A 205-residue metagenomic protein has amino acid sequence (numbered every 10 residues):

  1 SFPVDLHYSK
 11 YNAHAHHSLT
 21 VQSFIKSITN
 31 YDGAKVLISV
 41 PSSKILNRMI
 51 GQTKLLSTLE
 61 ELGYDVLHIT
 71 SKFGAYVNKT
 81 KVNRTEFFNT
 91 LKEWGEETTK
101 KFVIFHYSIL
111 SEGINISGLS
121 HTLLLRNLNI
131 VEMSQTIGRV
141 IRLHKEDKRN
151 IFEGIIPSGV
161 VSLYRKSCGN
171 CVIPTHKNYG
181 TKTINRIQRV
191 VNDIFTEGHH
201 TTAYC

Functional and structural regions predicted by a protein language model:
S1-K44: Conserved interdomain linker/interface between the two RecA-like ATPase lobes of SF2 helicase motors
H14-F24, N47-L55, R84-N89, I137 (+1 more regions): Well-ordered, non-membrane alpha-helical segments in soluble/globular domains
Q22, K26-S27, L62-L67, I116-T122 (+1 more regions): Glycine/serine-rich loop-strand microenvironments at binding/catalytic pocket rims
Y31-K35, G63, T99-K101, C168: A general structural motif
L37-P41, I69, P174: Short hydrophobic segments within beta-strands
S43-T70: Conserved helicase motor "Helicase C" RecA-like lobe of SF1/SF2 P-loop NTPases
S71-T202: Conserved RecA-like P-loop NTPase helicase motor core
